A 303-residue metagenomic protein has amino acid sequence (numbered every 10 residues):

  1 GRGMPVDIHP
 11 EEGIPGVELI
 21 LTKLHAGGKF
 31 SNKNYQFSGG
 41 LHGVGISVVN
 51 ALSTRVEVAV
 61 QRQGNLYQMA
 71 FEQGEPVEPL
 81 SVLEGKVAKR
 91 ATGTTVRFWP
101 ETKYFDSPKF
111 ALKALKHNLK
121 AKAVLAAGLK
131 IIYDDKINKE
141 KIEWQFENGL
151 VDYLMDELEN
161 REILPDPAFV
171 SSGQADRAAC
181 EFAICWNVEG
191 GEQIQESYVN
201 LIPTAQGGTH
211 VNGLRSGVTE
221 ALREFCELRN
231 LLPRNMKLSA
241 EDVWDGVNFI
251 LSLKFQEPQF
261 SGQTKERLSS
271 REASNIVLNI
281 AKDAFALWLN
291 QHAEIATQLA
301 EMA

Functional and structural regions predicted by a protein language model:
G1, P5, L19, K23 (+5 more regions): GHKL-family ATPase ATP-binding module
H9-P10, V17: Short adenine-binding "F-helix/F-box" segment of the Bergerat
P10-E12, E266: Short, glycine/charged-enriched secondary-structure capping and boundary segments
G13-I14, H42: Generic structural signal for well-ordered secondary structure
